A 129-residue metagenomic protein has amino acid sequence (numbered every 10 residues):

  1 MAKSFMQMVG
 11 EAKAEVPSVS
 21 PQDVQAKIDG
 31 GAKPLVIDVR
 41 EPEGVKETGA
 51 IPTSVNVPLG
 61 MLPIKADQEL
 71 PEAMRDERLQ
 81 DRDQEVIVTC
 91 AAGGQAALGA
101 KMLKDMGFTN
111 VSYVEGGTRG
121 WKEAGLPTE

Functional and structural regions predicted by a protein language model:
M1-P34, P42-E85, A92-E129: Rhodanese-like catalytic fold shared by cysteine-dependent sulfurtransferases and DSP/PTP-type phosphatases
